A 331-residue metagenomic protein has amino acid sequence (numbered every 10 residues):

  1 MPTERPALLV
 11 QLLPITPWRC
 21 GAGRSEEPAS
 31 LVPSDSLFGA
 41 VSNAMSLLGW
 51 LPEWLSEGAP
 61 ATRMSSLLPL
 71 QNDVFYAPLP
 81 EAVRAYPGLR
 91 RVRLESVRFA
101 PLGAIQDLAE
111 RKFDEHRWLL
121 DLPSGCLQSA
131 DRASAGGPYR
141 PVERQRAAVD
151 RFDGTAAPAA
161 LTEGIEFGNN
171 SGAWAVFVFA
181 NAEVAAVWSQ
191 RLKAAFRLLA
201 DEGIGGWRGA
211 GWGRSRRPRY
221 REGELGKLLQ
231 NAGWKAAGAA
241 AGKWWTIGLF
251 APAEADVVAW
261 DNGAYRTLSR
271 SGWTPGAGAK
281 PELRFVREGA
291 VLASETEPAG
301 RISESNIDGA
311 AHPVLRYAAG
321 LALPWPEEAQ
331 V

Functional and structural regions predicted by a protein language model:
M1-V331: Conserved active-site/ligand-binding neighborhood in enzyme cores
